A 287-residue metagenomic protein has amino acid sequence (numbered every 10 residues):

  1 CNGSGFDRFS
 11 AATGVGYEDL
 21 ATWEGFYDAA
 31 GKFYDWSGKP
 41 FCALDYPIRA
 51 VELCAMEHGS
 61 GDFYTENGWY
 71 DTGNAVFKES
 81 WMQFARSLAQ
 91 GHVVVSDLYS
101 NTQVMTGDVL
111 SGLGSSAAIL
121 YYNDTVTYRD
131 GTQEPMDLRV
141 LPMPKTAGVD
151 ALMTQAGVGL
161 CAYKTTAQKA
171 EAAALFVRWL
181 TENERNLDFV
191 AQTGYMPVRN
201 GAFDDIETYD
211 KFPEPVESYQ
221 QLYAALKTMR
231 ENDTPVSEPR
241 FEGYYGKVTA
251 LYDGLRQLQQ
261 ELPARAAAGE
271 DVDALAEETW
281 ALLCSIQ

Functional and structural regions predicted by a protein language model:
S4-E18, Q90: Aromatic-glycine-rich donor-binding/catalytic loop that engages nucleotide-sugar donors across glycosyltransferases
D7, W23-Y70: Extracytoplasmic/periplasmic solute-binding protein
G16-D19, G61-E79, D130-T132, K145-A151 (+1 more regions): Short, solvent-exposed loop/beta-turn-alpha elements that line the ligand-binding surface or hinge of extracytoplasmic
Y27-Y34, E66-D97, L138, M143: Glycine-centered hinge/linker elements that transmit conformational signals in sensory and ligand-binding systems
D28-K32, L98-G112, D253, Q257-Q260: Short helices/loops that flank or line small-molecule/ion binding pockets
A85-H92, R129-G201: Extracytoplasmic/periplasmic substrate-recognition and gating elements
L110-S115, L120-Y122: Paired acidic/hydrophobic, glycine-rich loop segments that form the ligand-binding mouth/hinge of periplasmic-binding
E214, Q220, A224-Q287: Conserved C-terminal helix/tail region of periplasmic/extracytoplasmic solute-binding proteins
